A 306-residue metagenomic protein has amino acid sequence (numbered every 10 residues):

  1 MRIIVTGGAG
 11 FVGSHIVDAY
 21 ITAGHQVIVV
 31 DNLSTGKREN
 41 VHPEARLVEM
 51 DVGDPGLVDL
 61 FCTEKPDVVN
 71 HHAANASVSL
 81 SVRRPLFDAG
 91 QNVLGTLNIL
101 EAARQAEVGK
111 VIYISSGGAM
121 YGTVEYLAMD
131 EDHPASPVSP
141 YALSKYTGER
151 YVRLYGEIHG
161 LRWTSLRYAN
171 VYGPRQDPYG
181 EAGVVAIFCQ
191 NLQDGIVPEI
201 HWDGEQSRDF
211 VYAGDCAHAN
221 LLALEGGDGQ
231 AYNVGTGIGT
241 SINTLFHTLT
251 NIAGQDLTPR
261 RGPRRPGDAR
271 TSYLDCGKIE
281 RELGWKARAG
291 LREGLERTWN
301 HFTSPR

Functional and structural regions predicted by a protein language model:
M1-V171: N-terminal Rossmann-like NAD(P)+-binding domain of SDR-like oxidoreductases, especially those catalyzing
G7, Q190-R306: C-terminal substrate-binding subdomain of Rossmann-fold SDR/epimerase-dehydratase oxidoreductases
V41, M50-G53, D177-E181, I238 (+2 more regions): Residue-level signature of the cytosolic catalytic core of signaling kinases
T123-V124, P174-Q176, R270: Short beta-loop-alpha junction of Rossmann-like oxidoreductase domains
P140, G148, E181, I242 (+1 more regions): Conserved donor sugar-nucleotide recognition element shared by glycan-biosynthetic enzymes
T147, Y151, Y155, F188 (+2 more regions): Hydrophobic alpha-helix immediately C-terminal to the catalytic Tyr-X-X-X-Lys motif of short-chain
